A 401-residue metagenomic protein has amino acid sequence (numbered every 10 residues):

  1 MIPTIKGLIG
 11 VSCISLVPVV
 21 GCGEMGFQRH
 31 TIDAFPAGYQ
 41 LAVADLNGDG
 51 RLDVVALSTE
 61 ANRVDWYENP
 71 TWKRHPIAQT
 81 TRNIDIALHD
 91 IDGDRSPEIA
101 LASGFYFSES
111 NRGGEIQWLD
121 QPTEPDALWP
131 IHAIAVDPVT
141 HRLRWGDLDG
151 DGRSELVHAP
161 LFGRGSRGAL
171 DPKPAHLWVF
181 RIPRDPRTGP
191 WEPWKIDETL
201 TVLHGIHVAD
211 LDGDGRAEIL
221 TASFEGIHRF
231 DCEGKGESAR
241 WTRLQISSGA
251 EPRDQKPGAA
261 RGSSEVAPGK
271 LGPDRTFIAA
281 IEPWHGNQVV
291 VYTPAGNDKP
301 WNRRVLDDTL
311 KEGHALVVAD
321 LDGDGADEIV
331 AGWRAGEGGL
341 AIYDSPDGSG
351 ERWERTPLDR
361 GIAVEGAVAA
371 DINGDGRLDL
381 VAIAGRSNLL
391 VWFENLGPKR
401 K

Functional and structural regions predicted by a protein language model:
M1-I5: N-terminal secretory signal peptides that target proteins for export/translocation
K6-V19: Bacterial N-terminal signal peptides
G21-K401: Beta-propeller-forming repeat regions
